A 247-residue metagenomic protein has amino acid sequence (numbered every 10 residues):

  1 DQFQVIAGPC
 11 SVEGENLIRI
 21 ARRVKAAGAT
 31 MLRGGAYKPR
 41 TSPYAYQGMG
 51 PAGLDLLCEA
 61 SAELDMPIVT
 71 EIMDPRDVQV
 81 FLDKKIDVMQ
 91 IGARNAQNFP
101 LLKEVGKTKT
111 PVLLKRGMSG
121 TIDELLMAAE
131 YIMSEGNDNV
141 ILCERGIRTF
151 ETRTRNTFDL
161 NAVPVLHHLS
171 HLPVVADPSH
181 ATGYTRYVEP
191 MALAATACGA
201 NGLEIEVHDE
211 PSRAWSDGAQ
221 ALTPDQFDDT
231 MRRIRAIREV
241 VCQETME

Functional and structural regions predicted by a protein language model:
D1-I6, I18, R232, E239-E247: N-terminal amphipathic alpha-helix/helix-capping segment at the start of soluble metabolic enzymes
F3-P9, T30-G34, I68-T70, D87-I91 (+4 more regions): Hydrophobic faces of well-ordered beta-strands that scaffold small-molecule active sites in alpha/beta enzyme cores
F3-R19, P43-Q47, P67-E71, G92-A93 (+3 more regions): Active-site mouth loops of central-metabolism enzymes
A21-G28, E59-E63, L82-K84, K103-K107 (+3 more regions): Acidic (Asp/Glu)-rich catalytic clusters
R33-P51, D209-A221: Glycine-rich, proline-tolerant flexible connector loops at the mouths of alpha/beta enzymes
Y46-T70, E104-P111, L160-V175, Q220-E244: Alpha-helix-loop-beta-strand connector modules within alpha/beta enzyme cores
Q47-M49, D65-V78, D87-N98, P111-I122 (+2 more regions): Catalytic beta/alpha-barrel core
T108-E210: Catalytic alpha/beta core domains of metabolic enzymes, predominantly
